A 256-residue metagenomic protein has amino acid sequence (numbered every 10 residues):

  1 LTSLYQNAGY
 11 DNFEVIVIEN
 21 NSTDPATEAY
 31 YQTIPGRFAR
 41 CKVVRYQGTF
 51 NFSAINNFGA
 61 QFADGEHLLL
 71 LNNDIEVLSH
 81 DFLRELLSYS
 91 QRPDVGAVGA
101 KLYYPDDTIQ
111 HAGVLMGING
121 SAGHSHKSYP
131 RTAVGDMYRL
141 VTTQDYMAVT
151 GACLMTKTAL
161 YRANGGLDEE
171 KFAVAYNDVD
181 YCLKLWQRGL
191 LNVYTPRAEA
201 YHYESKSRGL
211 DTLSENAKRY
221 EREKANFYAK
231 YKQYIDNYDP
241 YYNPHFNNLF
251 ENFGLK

Functional and structural regions predicted by a protein language model:
Y5-R45: Acidic donor-binding segment of Leloir-type glycosyltransferases
N20-T23, F50, D74: Conserved short acidic donor-positioning loop in nucleotide-sugar-dependent glycosyltransferases
Y46, L71-N73: Catalytic metal- and UDP-sugar-binding loop of GT-A-like glycosyltransferases, i.e., residues flanking the conserved
Y46-A63: Glycine-rich, basic loop-to-helix element that forms the pyrophosphate-binding segment of sugar-nucleotide handling
L68: Short aromatic/hydrophobic "clamp" motif used to bind/position activated sugar donors
I75-S121: Conserved donor NDP-sugar-binding/catalytic core segment of glycosyltransferases
F82-L86, L140-G165, E170-Y201: A short, conserved alpha-helix in the catalytic core of glycosyltransferases
G96, D106, I118-Y146, T150 (+3 more regions): C-terminal, non-catalytic tails of nucleotide-sugar-dependent glycosyltransferases
